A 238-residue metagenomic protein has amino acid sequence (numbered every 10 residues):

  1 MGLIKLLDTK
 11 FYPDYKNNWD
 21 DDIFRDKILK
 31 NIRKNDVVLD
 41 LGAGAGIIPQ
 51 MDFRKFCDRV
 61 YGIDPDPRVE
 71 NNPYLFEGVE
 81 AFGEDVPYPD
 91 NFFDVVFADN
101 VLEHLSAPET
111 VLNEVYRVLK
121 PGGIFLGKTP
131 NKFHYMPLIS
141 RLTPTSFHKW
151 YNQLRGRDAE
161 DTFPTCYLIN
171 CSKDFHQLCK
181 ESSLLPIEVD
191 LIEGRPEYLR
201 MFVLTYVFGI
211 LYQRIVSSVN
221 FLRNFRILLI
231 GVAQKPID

Functional and structural regions predicted by a protein language model:
M1-P89, V95-F97, L191, I210 (+2 more regions): Conserved N-terminal segment of class I S-adenosyl-L-methionine
R33, L105-S106, L119-P121: Helix-to-beta-strand junctions that scaffold the AdoMet/dcAdoMet cofactor pocket in Class I SAM-dependent enzymes
V37, G122-I124: Short glycine-centered segments of the SAM/dcSAM-binding site in methyltransferase folds
R54-D58, G78, N113-V118, L142-T145: Glycine-rich, phosphate-binding/catalytic loops in enzymes
D85, E103, H134: Active-site micro-motifs of SAM-dependent methyltransferase domains
V95-S106: A short SAM/SAH-binding and catalytic strip from SAM-dependent methyltransferases
S106-E114, I124-I237: S-adenosyl-L-methionine-dependent methyltransferase catalytic module, highlighting the catalytic core
